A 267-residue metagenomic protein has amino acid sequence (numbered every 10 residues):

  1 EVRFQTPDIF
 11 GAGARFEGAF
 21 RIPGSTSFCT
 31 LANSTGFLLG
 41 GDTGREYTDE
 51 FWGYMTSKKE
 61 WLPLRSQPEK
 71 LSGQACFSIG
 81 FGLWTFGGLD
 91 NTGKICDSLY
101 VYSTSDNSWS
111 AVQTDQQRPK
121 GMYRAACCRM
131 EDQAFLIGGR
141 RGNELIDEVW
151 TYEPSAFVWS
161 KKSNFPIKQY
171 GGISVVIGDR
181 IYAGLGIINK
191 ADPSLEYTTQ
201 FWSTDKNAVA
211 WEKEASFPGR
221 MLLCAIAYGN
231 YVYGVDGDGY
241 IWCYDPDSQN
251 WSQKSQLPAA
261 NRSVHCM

Functional and structural regions predicted by a protein language model:
E1-M267: Kelch-like beta-propeller repeat domains
